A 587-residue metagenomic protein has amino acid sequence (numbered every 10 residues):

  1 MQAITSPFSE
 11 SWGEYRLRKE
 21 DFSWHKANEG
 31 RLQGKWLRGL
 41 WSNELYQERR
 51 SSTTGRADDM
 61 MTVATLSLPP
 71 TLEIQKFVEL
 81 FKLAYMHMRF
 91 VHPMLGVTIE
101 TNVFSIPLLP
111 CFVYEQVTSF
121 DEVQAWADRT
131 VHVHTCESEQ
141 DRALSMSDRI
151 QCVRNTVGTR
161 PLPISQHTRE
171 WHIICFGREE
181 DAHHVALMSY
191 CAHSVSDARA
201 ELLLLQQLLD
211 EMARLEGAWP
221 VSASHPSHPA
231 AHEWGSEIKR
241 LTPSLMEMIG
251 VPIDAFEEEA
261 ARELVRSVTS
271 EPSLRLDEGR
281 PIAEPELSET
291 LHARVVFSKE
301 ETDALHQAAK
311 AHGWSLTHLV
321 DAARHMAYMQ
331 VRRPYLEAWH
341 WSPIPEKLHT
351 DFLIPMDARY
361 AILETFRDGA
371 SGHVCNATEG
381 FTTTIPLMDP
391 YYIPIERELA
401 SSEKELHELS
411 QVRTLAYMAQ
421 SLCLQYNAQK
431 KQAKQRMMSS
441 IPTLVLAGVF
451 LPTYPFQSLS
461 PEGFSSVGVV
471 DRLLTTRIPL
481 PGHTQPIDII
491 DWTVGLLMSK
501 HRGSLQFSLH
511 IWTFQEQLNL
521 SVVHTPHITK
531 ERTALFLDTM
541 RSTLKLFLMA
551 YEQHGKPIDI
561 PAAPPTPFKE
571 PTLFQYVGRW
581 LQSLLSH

Functional and structural regions predicted by a protein language model:
M1-K239, T317-R333, P481-H587: Non-catalytic N-terminal regions of enzymes
Q2-W12, V103-I150, R154, C175 (+2 more regions): Short beta-strand/turn segments that mark the catalytic/cofactor-handling region of acyl-thioester transfer
Y85-E100, T302-A370, Y551: Hydrophobic "lid/gating" helix adjacent to the active-site nucleophile that controls access to an acyl-thioester pocket
E179-E180, P334-K347, Y391-Q411, P481: Intrinsically disordered, low-complexity domain-flanking/linker segments in eukaryotic proteins, enriched
P220-L274: Secretion/export-associated helical scaffolds and adjacent low-complexity Pro/Gly/Ser/Thr-rich regions
D254-W314: Flexible, P/S/T/G-rich "lid" or insertion loops adjacent to the active sites of thioester-utilizing
F297, V320, E408, A419-S421 (+1 more regions): Hydrophobic alpha/beta scaffold of the E2-like acyltransferase core of 2-oxoacid dehydrogenase complexes
A361-L424: A short, structured beta-strand-centered segment in the mid-to-C-terminal lobe of catalytic cores from group-transfer
